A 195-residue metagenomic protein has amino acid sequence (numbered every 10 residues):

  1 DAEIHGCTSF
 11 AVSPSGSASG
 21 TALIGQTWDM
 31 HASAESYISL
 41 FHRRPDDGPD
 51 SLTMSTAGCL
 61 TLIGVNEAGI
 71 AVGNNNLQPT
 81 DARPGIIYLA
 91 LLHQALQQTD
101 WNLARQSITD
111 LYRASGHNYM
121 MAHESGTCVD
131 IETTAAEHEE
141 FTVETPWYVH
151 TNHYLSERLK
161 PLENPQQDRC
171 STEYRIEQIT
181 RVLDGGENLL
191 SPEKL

Functional and structural regions predicted by a protein language model:
D1, S15-A18, A22-L23, T27-L195: C-terminal, well-structured catalytic/ligand-binding subdomain of enzymes
A2-V12: Charged, often glycine-rich, active-site loop that binds/positions anionic groups
